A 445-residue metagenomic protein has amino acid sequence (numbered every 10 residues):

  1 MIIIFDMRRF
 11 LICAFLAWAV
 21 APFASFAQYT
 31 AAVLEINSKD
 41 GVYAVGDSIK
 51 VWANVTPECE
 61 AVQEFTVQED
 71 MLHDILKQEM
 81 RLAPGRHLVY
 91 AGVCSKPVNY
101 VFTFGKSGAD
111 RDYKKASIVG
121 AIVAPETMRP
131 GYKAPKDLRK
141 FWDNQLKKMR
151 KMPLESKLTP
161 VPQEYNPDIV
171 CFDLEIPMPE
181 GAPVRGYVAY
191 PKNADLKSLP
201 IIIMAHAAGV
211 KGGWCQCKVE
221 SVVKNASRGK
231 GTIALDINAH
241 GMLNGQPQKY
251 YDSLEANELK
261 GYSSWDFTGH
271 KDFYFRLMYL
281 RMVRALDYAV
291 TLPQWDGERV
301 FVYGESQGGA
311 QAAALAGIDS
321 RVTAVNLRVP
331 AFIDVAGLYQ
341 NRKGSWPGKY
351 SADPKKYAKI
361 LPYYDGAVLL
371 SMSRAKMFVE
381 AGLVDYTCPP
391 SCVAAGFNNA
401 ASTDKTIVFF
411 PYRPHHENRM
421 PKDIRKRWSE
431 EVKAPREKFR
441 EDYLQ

Functional and structural regions predicted by a protein language model:
N37, G41, R150-A194: N-terminal cap/lid segment of alpha/beta-hydrolase-fold proteins
K197-G209: Short beta-strand element of the alpha/beta-hydrolase
A208-L280, G337-S345: Cap/lid segment of the alpha/beta-hydrolase catalytic domain
C217-K218, A375, P389-N398: Short alpha-helix in the alpha/beta-hydrolase fold that links the catalytic acid
Q246, G309-K356, F409, R419-M420: Hydrolase active-site cap/lid region
S373, V379-A381: Short beta-strand/loop motif that positions the catalytic acidic residue of the alpha/beta-hydrolase fold
L383-C388: Acidic catalytic loop of the alpha/beta-hydrolase fold
A394-Q445: C-terminal catalytic histidine-bearing segment of alpha/beta-hydrolase fold enzymes
